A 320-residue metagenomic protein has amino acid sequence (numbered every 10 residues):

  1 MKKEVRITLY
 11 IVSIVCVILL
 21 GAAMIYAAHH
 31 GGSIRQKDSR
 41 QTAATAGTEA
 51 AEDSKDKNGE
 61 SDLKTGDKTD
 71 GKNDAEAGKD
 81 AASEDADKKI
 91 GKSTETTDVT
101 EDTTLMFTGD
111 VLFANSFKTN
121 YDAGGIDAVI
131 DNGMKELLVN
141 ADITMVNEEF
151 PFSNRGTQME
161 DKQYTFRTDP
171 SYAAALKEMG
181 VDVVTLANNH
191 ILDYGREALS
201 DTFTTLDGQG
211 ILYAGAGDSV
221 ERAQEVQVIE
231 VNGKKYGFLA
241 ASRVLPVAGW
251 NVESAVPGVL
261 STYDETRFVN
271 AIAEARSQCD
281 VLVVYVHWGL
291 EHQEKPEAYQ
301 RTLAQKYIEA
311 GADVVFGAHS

Functional and structural regions predicted by a protein language model:
K2-K3, I7-E60, K64, K72 (+1 more regions): Acidic, metal/ion-coordinating pockets
